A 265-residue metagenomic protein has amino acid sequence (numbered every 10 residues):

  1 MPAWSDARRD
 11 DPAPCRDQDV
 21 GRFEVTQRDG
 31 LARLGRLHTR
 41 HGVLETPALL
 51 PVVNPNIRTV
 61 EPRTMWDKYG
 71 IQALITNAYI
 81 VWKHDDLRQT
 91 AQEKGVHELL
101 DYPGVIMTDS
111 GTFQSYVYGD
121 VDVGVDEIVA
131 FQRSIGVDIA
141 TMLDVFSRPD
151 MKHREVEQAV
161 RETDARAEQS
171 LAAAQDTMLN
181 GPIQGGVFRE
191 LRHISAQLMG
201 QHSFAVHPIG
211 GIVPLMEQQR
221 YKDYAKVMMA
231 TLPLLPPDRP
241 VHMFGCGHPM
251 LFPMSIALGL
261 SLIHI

Functional and structural regions predicted by a protein language model:
P2-Q175: Non-catalytic, usually N-terminal nucleic-acid engagement modules in DNA/RNA processing proteins
P103-G111, A174-G181, P233-M243: Short beta-strand/loop segments at the ligand-binding rim of alpha/beta enzyme cores
D120-E127, R154-E162, V187-I194, Q219-K226 (+1 more regions): Alpha-helix N-cap and loop-to-helix initiation/capping positions
S134-I135, E168-L179, Q184-L215: Alpha/beta enzyme core
P182-E190, P240-P249: Glycine-rich beta-to-alpha transition loops that act as phosphate-gripper elements at the mouths of alpha/beta enzyme
E190-L198, H248-L260: Catalytic cores of alpha/beta
F204-D238: Acidic, glycine-rich loop-and-beta core segments that form the ion-binding/anion-interacting portion of active sites
H264-I265: Conserved small/polar residues in nucleotide/adenosyl-binding loops
